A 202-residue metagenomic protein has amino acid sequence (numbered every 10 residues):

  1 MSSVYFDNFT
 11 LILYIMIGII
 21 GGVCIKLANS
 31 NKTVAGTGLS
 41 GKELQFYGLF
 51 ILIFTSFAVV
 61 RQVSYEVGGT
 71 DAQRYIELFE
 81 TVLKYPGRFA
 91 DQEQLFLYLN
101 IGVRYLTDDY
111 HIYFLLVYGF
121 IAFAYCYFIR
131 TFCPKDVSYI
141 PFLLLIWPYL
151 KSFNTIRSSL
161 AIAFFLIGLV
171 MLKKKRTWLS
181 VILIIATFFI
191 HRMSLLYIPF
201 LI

Functional and structural regions predicted by a protein language model:
M1-F54: Start-transfer (signal-anchor) and selected internal transmembrane alpha helices of multi-pass inner/ER membrane
S56-Q73: Helix-to-loop transition at the C-terminal end of transmembrane segments
D71-D108: Short hydrophobic/aromatic helix or loop-helix immediately within or flanking a transmembrane segment in polytopic
N100-R104, Y113-A124: Transmembrane alpha-helices of multi-pass, membrane-embedded glycan-processing enzymes that use lipid-linked
C126-I146: Transmembrane-helix signature of polytopic, membrane-embedded enzymes that assemble or transfer cell-envelope glycans
F153-L160: Short acidic/glycine- and proline-prone juxtamembrane loop motifs at membrane-interface regions of multi-pass membrane
F165-L179: Membrane-interface transmembrane helices that cradle and orient dolichyl/undecaprenyl
S180-L183, M193-I202: Transmembrane-embedded, aromatic-rich helix segments that form part of the hydrophobic channel/pocket engaging
